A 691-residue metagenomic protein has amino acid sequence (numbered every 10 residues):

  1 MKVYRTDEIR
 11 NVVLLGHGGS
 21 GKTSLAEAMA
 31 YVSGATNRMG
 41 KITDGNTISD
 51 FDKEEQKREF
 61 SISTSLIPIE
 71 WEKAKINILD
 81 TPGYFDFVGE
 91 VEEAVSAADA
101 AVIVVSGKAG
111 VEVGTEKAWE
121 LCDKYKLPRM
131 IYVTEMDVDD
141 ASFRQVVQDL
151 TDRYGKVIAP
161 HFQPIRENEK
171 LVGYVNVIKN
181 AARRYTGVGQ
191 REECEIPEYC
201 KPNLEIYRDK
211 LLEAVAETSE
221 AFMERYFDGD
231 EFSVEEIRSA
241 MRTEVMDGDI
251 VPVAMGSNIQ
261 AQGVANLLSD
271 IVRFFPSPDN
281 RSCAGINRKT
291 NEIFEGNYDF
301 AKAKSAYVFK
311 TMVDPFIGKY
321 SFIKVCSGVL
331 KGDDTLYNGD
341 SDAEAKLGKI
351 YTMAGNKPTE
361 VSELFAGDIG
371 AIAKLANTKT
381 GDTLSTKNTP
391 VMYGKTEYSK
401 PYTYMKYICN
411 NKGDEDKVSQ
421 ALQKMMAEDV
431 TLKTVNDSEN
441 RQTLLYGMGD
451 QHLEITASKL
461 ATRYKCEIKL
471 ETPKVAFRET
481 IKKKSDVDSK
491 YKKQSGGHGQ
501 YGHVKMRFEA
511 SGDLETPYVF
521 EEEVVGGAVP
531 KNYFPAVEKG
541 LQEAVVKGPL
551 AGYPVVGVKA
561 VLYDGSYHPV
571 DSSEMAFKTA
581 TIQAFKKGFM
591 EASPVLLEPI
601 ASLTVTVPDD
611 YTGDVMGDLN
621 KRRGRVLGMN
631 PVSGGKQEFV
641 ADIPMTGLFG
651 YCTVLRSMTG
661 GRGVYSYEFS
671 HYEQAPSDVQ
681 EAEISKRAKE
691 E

Functional and structural regions predicted by a protein language model:
M1-E691: Structural and coupling elements of P-loop NTPases
